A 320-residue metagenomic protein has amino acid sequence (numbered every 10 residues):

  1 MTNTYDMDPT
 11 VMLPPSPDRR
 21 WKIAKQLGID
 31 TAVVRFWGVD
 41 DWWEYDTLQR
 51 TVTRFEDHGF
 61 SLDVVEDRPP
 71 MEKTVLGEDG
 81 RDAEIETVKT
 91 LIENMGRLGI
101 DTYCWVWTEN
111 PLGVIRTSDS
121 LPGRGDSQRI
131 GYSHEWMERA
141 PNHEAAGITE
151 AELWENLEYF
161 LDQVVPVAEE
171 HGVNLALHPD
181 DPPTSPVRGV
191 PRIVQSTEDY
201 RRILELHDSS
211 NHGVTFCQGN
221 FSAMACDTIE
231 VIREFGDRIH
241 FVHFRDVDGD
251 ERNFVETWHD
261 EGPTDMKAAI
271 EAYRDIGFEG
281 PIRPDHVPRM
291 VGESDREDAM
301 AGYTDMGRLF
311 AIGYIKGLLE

Functional and structural regions predicted by a protein language model:
M1, I29-A32, P69-E72, N142-A145 (+2 more regions): A short alpha-helix capping/helix-coil boundary motif
M1-T10, R20-K25, T74-V75, I85-E86 (+7 more regions): Histidine-acidic metal/acid-base catalytic patches
N3-D41, D46-T47, T51-G59, D67 (+1 more regions): Ligand-binding pocket scaffold of soluble enzyme catalytic domains
P15-P17, T108-E109, P288: Short glycine-enriched loops at secondary-structure junctions
P17, E44, T149, P263-D265: A diffuse structural propensity rather than consistent per-protein peaks
D30-R35, D63-D67, W105, L177 (+2 more regions): Non-cysteine beta-strand/loop elements that form the S-adenosyl-L-methionine
R35-E158, D162, E169-E170: Structural motif corresponding to the early beta-alpha repeats
L157, L177-D181: Short, structured patches in soluble enzyme cores that scaffold and shape functional sites
